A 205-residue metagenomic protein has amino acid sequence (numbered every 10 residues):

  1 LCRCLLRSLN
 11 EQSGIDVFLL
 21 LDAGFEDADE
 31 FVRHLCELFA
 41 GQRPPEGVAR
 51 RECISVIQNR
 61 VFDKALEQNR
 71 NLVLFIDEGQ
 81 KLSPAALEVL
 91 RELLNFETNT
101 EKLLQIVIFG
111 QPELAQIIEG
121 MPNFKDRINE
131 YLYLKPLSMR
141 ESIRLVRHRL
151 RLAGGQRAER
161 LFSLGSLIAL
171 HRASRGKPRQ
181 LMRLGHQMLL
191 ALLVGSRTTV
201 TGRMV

Functional and structural regions predicted by a protein language model:
L1-I15: P-loop NTPase Walker A phosphate-binding motif
L6-R7, L114-N129: Short regulatory helix/loop adjacent to the ATP-binding pocket of P-loop NTPases
G14, E26-P45: Conserved NTP-binding/hydrolysis module of P-loop NTPases
L20-G24, I117-I118, N129-I143: Conserved AAA+ ATPase "SRH/arginine-finger" region at the nucleotide-binding site
E37-G41, P112, L137-R157: Conserved AAA+ ATPase "sensor/coupling" helix adjacent to the nucleotide-binding pocket
R60-A86, L90: Conserved P-loop NTPase "ATPase switch" module shared by AAA+ and STAND
V73-D77, L104-Q111: Structural recognition of the conserved hydrophobic beta-strand(s) that form the central parallel beta-sheet of P-loop
Q116, L152-V205: C-terminal alpha-helical "lid" subdomain
